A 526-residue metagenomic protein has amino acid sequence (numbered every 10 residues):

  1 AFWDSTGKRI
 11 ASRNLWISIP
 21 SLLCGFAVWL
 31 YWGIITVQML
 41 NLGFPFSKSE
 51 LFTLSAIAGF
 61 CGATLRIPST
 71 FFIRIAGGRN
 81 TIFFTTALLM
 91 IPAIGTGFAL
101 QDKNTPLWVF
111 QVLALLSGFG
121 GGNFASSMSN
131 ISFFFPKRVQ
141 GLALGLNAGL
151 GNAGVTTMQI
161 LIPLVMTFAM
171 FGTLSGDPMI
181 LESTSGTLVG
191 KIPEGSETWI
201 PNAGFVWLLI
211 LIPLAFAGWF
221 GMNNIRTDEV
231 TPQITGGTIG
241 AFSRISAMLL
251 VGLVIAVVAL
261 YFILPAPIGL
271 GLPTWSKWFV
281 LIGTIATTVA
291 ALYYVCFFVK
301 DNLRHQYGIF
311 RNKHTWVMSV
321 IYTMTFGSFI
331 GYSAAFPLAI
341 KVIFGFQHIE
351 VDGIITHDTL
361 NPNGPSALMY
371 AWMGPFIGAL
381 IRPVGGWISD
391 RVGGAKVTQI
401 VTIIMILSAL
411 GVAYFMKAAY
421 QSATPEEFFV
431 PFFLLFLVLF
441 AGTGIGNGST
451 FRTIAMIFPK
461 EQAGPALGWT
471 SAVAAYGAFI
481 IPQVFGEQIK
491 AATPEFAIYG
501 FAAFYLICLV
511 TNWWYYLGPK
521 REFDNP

Functional and structural regions predicted by a protein language model:
R13-F44, M158-Q159, Y332-P337, I481: Extracytoplasmic
W32-V37, V251-G283, N312-A379: Extracytoplasmic gate region of multi-pass secondary transporters
T53-F72, W372-V384: Central cavity-lining transmembrane alpha-helices of secondary-active solute carriers, predominantly the Major
I75-T86, D390-I404: Cytoplasmic membrane-interface "Motif A"-like loop-to-helix N-cap segments of 12-TM Major Facilitator Superfamily
A87-K103, I403-P425: C-terminal ends and interior cores of transmembrane alpha-helices in multi-pass membrane transporters/permeases
P106-G122, P425-I445: Hydrophobic core of transmembrane alpha-helices in multi-pass small-molecule transporters, especially MFS/SLC-type
G121, G141-F171, S471-I481: Glycine-rich segments within core transmembrane alpha-helices of 12-TM secondary carriers
L208-T231, I245-P267, L281-K300, L509-Y516: C-terminal membrane-cytosol helix-exit motif in multi-pass small-molecule transporters
